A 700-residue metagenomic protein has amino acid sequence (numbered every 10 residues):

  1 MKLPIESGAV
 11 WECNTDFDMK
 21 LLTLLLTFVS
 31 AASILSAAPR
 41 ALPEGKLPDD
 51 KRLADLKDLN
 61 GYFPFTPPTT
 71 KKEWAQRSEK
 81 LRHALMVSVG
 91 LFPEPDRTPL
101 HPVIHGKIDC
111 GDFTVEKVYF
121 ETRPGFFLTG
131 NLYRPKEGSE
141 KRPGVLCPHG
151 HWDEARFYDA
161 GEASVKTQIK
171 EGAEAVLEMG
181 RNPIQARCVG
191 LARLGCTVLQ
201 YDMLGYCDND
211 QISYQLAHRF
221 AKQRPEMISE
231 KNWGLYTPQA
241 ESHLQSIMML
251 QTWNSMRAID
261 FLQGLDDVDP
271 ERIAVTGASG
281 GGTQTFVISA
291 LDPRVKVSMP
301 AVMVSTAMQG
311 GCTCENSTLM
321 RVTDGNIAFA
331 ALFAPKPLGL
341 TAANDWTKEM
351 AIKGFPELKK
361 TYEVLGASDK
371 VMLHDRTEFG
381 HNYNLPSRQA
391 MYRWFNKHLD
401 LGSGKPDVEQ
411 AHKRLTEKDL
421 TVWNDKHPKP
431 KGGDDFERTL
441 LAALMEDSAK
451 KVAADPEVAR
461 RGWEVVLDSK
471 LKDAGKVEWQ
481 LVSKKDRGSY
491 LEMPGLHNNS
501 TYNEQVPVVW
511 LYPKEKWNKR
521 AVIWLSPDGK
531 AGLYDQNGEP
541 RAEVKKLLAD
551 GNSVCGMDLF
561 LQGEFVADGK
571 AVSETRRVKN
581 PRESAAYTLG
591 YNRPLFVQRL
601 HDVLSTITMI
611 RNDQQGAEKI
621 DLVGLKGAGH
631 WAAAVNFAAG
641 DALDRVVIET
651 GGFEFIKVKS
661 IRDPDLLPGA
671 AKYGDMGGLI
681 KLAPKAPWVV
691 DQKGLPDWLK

Functional and structural regions predicted by a protein language model:
K2-L3, D16-T23: Positively charged n-region of N-terminal signal peptides that target proteins for export
T23-S33: Bacterial N-terminal signal peptides
A38-F127, T341-V522, D528-S553, F560-K619 (+2 more regions): Alpha/beta-hydrolase-fold serine-hydrolase catalytic core, especially in secreted/extracellular enzymes
Y133, P148, Y201, T276-A278 (+12 more regions): Generic beta-strand/beta-sheet core signal
E140-I259, Q263, V304-C314, W517-D613 (+1 more regions): Cap/lid segment of the alpha/beta-hydrolase catalytic domain
G190, Q200-Y206, S246-Q263, V268-A290 (+4 more regions): Extended catalytic-interface subdomain
L250, R257-V322, T606-G674, G678-L682: Primarily recognizes the serine-hydrolase "nucleophile elbow" in alpha/beta-hydrolase and SGNH/GDSL folds
